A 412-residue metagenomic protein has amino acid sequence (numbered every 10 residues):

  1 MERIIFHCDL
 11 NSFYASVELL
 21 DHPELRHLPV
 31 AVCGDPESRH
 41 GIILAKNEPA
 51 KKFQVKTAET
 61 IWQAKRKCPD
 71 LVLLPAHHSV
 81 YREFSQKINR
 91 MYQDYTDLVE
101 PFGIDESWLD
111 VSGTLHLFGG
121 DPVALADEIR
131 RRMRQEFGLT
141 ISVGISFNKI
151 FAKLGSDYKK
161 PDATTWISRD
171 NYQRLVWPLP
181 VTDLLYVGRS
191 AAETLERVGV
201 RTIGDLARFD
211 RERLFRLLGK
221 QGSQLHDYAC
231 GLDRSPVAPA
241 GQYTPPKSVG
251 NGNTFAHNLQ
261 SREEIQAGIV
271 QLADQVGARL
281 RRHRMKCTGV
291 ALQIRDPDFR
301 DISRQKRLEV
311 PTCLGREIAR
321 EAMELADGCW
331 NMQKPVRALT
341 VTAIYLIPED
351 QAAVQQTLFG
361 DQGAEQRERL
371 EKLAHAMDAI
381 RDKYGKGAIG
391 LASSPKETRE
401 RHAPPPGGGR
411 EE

Functional and structural regions predicted by a protein language model:
M1-D227, A240, A278, A364-E412: Gly/Gly-Pro- and Ser/Thr-rich, intrinsically disordered tail segments characteristic of DNA damage-repair and tolerance
H7, D183, A191-V336: DNA-contacting surface of Y-family translesion DNA polymerases
F13, P36-R39, P297-R300, L346-E349: Short, charged/polar surface micro-motifs in flexible loops or helix N-caps
L28, I141, D162, T288-V290 (+2 more regions): Change "...and in nucleic-acid phosphodiester-cleaving endonucleases..." to "...and in nucleic-acid processing enzymes
V72-L73, R300-R304, Q351-A352: Short small-residue beta-strand/loop micro-motif enriched in glycine and branched aliphatics
W108-G113, S303-K306, Q356-D361: Short, hydrophobic beta-strand segments
I145-I150, G231, K286-P297, V336-I347 (+1 more regions): A glycine-rich phosphate-binding loop feature that marks nucleotide/adenosyl-phosphate handling sites
C313, E317-A379: C-terminal hydrophobic structural anchor segments that stabilize assembly/packing rather than catalytic chemistry
